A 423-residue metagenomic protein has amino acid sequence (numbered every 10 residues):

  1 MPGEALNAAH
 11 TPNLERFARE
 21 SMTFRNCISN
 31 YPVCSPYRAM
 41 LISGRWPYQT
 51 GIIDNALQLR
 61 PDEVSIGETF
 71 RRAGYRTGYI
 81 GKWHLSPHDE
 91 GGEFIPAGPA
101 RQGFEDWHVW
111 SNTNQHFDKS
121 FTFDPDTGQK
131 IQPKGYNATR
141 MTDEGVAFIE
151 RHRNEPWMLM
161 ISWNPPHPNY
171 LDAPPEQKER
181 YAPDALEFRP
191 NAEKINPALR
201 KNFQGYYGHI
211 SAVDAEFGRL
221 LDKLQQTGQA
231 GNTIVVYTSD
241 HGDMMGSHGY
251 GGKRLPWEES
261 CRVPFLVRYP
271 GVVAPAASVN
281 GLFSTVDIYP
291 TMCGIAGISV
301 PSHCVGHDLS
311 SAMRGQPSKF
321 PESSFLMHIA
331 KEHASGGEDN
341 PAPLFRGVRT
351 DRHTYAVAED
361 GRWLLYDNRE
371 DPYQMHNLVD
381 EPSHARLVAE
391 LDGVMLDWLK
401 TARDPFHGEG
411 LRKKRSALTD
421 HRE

Functional and structural regions predicted by a protein language model:
M1-A358, R362-W363, P372-K400, F406-E423: Formylglycine-dependent sulfatase
